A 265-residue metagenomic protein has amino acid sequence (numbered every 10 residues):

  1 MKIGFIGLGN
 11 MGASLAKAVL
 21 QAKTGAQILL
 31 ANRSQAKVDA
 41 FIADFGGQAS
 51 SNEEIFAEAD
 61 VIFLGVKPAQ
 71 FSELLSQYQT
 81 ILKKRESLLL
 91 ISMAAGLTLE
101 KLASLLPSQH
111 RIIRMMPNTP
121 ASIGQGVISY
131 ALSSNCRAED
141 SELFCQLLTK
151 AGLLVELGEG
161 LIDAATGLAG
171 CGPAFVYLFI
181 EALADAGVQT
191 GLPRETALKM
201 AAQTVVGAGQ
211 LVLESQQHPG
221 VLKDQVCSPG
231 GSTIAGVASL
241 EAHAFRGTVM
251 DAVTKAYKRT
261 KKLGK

Functional and structural regions predicted by a protein language model:
M1, A26, G47, L88 (+2 more regions): A structural micro-motif
M1-A57, Q125-G126, V188-Q189: NAD(P)+-binding Rossmann beta1-loop-alpha1 motif at the extreme N-terminus of oxidoreductases
L15, F45, N52-Y130, S134: Rossmann-like NAD(P)(H) cofactor-binding subdomain of soluble oxidoreductases
I28, V38, F71, P193-M200 (+2 more regions): Small-residue helix-packing motif on alpha-helices
K101, L105-R111, V127-A165, Y177-E214: Internal alpha-helical scaffold of NAD(P)-dependent oxidoreductase catalytic cores
T166-A174, K223: A short glycine-threonine-serine/GTX helix/turn-capping micro-motif
A202-K265: NAD(P)-dependent Rossmann-like dehydrogenase/reductase catalytic/cofactor-binding core
